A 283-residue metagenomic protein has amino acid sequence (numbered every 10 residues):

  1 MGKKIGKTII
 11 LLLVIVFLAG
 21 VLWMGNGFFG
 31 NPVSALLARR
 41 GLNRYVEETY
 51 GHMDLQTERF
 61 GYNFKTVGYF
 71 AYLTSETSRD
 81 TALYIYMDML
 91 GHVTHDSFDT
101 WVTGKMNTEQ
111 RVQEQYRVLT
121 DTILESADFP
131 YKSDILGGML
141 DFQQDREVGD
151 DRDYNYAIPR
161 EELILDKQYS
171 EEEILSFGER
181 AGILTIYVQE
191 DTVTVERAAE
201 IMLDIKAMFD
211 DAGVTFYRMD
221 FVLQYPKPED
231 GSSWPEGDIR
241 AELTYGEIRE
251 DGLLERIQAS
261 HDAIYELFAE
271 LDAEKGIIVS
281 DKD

Functional and structural regions predicted by a protein language model:
M1-G6: Short, Lys/Arg-rich N-terminal segment immediately upstream of the first membrane anchor
K7-N26: Hydrophobic membrane-insertion alpha-helices, especially the h-region of bacterial N-terminal signal peptides
G27-E58, R111-E125, A199-D210: Short, non-transmembrane alpha-helical segments in secretory-pathway proteins
E48, H52-N63, E125-F142, D211-P228 (+1 more regions): Short glycine-rich, low-complexity/disordered patches
M53-M87: Exposed beta-strand-loop-beta-strand "reactive/processing" segments of non-cytosolic proteins
T81-T103: A short, surface-exposed beta-strand/turn
S97-E196: Non-cytosolic head/periplasmic domains of membrane-anchored proteins
I201-D283: Extracytoplasmic/luminal low-complexity segments enriched in Pro/Gly and acidic/polar residues that act as flexible
